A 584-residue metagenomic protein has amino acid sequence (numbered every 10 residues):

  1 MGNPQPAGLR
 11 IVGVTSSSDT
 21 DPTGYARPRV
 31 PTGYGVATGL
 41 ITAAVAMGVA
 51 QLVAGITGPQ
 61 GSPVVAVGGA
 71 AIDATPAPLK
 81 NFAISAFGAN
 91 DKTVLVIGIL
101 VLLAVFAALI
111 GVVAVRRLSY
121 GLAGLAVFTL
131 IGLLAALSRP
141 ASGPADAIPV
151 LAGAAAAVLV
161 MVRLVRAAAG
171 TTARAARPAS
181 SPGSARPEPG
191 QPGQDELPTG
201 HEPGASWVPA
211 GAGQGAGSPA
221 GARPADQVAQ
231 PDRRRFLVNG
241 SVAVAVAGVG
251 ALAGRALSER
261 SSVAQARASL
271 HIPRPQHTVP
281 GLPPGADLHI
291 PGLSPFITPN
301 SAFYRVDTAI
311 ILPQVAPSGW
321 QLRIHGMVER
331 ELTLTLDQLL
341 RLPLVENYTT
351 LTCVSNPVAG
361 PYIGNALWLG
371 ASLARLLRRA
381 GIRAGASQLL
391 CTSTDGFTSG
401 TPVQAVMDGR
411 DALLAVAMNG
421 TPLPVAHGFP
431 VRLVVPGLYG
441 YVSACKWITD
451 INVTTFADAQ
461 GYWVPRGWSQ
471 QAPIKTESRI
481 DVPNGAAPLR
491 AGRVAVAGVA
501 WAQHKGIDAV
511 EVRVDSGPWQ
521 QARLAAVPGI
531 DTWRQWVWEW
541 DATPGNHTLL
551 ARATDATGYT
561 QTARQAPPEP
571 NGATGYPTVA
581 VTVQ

Functional and structural regions predicted by a protein language model:
M1-S119: Membrane-anchoring hydrophobic segments
T20-T23, A167-Q227: Intrinsically disordered, low-complexity terminal tails and inter-domain linkers enriched for S/T/G/P/D/E
V30, Y34, T38, T42 (+8 more regions): Alpha-helical transmembrane segments of integral membrane proteins
I56-Q60, N90, R116-R117, A167 (+3 more regions): Membrane-interface elements of multi-pass transporters and channels
T93-P182: Membrane-embedded alpha-helical segments of integral membrane proteins
A104-V105, L118-S119, A141-A145, R163 (+1 more regions): Structured, non-membrane catalytic/scaffold regions adjacent to prosthetic-group chemistry
A222-V244: N-terminal secretory signal peptides and thylakoid transit peptides that target proteins across membranes
Q227, A245-A247, L252, E259: Extended acidic/polar, glycine-enriched regions that form or flank non-catalytic beta-rich accessory modules
